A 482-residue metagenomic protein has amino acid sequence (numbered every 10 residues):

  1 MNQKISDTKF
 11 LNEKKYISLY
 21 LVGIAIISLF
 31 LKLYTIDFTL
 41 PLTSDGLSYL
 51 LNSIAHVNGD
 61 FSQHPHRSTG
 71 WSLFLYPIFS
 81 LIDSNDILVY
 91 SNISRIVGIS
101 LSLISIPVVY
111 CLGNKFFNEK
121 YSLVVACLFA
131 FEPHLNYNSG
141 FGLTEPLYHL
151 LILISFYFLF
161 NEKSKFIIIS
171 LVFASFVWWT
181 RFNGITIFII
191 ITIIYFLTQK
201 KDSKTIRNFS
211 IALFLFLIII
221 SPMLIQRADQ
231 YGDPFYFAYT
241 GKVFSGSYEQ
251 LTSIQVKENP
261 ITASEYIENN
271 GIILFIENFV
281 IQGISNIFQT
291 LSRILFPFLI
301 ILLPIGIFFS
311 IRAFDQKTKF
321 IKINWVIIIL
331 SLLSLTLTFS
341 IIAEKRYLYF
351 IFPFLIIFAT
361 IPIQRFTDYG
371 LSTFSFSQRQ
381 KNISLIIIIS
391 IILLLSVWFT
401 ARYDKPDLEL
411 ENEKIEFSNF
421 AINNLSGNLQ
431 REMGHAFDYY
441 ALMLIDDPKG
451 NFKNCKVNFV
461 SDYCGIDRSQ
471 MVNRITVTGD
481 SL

Functional and structural regions predicted by a protein language model:
K9, S105-V109, N278-K319, I329-L332: Hydrophobic, aromatic-rich transmembrane alpha-helices and their immediate juxtamembrane boundary segments
L21-A25, V172, I189-I193, L213-L217 (+2 more regions): Signature aromatic-anchored transmembrane alpha helix within multi-pass, membrane-resident enzymes that catalyze glycan
V22, I26, I93-F116, I154 (+1 more regions): Transmembrane-helix motifs of polytopic, lipid-linked glycan transferases
A25-L31, V125-P133, Y157, A174-W178 (+1 more regions): Short helix- or helix-capping micro-motifs that position conserved polar/aromatic residues at function-defining sites
L31, F209-P304, L395: Membrane-lumen/periplasm interface segments of specific transmembrane helices in polyprenyl phosphate-linked
S44, R67-S68, H134-L147, E344: Short acidic/glycine- and proline-prone juxtamembrane loop motifs at membrane-interface regions of multi-pass membrane
T69, L73, D83-I104, N138 (+1 more regions): Loop-to-helix entry region of an early transmembrane alpha helix in multi-pass inner-membrane enzymes
L385-K456: Membrane-embedded, lumen/periplasm-facing catalytic core of multi-pass transferases that use lipid-linked donors
